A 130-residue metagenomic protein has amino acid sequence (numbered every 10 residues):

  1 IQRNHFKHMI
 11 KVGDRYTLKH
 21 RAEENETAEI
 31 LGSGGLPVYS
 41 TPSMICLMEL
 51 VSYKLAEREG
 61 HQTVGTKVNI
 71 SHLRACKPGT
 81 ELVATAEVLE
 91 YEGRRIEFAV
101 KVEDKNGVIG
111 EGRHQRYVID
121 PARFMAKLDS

Functional and structural regions predicted by a protein language model:
F6-Y39: Catalytic strand-loop segment that frames the active site of acyl-thioester-processing enzymes
D14-Y16, V64-V68, T80-A84, R94-F98 (+1 more regions): A generic structural signal for short beta-strands and their flanking turns/coil linkers
L18-H20, V68-H72, A86, V100 (+1 more regions): A structural signal for short, well-ordered beta-strand segments
P42-I45: Conserved N-terminal beta-strand and adjoining loop/helix that marks the start of the Nudix/MutT-like hydrolase domain
S52-V83: Hydrophobic beta-strand-centered segment that forms part of the acyl-chain substrate-binding groove
P78, L89-S130: HotDog/MaoC-like acyl-thioester-processing domains
